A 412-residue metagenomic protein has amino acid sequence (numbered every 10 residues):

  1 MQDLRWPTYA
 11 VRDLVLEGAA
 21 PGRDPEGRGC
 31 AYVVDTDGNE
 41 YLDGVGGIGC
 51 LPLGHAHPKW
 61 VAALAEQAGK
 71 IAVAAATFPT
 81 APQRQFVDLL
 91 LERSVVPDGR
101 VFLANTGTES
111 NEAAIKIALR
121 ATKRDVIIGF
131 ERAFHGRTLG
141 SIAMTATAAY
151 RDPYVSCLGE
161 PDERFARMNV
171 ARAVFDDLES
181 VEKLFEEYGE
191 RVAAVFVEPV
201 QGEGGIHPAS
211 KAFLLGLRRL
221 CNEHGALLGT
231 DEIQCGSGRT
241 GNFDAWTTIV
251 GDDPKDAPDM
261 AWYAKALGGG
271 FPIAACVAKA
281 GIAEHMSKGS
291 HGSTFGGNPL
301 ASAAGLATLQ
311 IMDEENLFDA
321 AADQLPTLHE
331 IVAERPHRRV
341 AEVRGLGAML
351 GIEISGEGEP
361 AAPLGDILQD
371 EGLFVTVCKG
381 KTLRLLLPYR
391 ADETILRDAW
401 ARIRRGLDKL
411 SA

Functional and structural regions predicted by a protein language model:
M1-A412: Conserved N-terminal phosphate-binding loop of PLP-dependent enzymes in the Aspartate aminotransferase
